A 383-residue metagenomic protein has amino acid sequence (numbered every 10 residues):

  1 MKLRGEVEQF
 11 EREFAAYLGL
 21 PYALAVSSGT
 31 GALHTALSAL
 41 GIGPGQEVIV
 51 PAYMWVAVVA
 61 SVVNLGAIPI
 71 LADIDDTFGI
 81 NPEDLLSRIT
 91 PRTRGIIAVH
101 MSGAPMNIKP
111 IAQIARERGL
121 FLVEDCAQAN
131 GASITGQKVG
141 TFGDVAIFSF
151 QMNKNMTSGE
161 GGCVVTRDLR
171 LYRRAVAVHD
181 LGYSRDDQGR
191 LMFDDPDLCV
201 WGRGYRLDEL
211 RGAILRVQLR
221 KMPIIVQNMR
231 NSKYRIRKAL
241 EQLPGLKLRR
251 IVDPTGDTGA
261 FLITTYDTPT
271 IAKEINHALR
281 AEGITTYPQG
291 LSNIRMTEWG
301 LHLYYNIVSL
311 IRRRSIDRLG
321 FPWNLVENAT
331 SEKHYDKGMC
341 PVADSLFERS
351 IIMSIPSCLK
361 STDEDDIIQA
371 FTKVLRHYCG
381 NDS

Functional and structural regions predicted by a protein language model:
K2-E47, S61-L65, L71, Q137: Phosphate-binding glycine-rich loop
S38-C126, S133: PLP-dependent aminotransferase-like
D73, I352-K360: Proline-centric
Q113-F121, C163-L181, E274-G283: Basic phosphate/pyrophosphate-binding loop/patch that engages nucleotide-derived ligands
A129-T135, F142-F261: Active-site region of PLP-dependent enzymes
Y183-F193, R235-L240, N276-S350, C379-S383: Conserved PLP cofactor-binding pocket of PLP-dependent enzymes
P269-I275, K360-D365: Short, conserved charged micro-motifs
